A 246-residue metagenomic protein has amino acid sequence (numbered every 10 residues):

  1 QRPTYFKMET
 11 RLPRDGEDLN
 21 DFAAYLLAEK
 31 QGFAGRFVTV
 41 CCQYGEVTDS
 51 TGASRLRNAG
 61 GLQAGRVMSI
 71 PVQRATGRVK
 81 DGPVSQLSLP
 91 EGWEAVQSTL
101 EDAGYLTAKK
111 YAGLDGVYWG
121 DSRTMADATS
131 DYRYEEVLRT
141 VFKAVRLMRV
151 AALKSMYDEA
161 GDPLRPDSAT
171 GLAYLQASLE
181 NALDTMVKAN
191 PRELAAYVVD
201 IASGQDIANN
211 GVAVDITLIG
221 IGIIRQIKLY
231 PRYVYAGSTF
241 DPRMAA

Functional and structural regions predicted by a protein language model:
Q1-T76: Extracellular Cys-Trp
K7, D200, T217: Residues in well-ordered beta-strands of folded domains
L12-R14, Q205, G222: Residues that cap or initiate secondary-structure elements
A28-Q31, R146-L153, D184, K188: Generic surface-pattern signal
S54-S178, I219-A246: Long, contiguous, structured domain-core segments that constitute the functional module of a protein
T170-A195: Short, hydrophobic/π-rich interface segment
N190-V214: Long, charged, glycine-rich C-terminal linkers/tails
